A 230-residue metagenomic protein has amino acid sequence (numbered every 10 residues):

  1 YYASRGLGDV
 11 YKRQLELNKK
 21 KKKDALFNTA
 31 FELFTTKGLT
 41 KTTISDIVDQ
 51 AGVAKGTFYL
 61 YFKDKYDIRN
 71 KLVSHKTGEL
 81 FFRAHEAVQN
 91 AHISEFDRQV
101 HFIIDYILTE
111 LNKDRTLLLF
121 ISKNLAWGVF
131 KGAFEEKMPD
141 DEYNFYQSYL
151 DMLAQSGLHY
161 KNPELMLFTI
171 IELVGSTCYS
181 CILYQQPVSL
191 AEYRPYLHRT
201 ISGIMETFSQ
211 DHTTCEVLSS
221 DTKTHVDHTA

Functional and structural regions predicted by a protein language model:
Y1-Y11: Single conserved hydrophobic/aromatic residue that forms the stacking wall/gate of nucleotide- or nucleobase-binding
A25, L33-D67, K71: Helix-turn-helix
L26-F34, I107, V174: Short hydrophobic clusters on alpha-helical segments that form packing/core surfaces in small helical domains
F62, R69-E79, R83, I121 (+1 more regions): Alpha-helical DNA-contacting segments of helix-turn-helix folds
K71, H85-K113, L167-I170: Hydrophobic alpha-helical connector segments
G78, F82, V129-G157, E164-F168 (+2 more regions): Amphipathic alpha-helical packing segments from all-alpha helical-bundle domains
T109-Q147, L183: Short secondary-structure transition hinges
A154-T200, F208-S219, A230: Hydrophobic/aromatic-rich alpha-helical bundle segments in the mid-to-C-terminal region
